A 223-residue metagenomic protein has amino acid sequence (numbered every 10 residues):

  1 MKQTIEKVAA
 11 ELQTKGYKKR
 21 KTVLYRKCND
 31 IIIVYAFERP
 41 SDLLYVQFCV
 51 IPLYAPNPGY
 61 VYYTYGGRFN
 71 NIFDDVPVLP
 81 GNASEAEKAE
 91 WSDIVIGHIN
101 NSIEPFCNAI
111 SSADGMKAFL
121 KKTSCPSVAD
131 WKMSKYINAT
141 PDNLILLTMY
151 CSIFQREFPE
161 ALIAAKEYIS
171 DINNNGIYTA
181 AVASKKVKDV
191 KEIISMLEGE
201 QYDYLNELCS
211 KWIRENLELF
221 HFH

Functional and structural regions predicted by a protein language model:
M1-R20: Amphipathic alpha-helical segments
K2, R26-H223: Intrinsically disordered, low-complexity regulatory regions enriched in serine/threonine/proline and acidic residues
K21-Y25: Long, charged, glycine-rich C-terminal linkers/tails
